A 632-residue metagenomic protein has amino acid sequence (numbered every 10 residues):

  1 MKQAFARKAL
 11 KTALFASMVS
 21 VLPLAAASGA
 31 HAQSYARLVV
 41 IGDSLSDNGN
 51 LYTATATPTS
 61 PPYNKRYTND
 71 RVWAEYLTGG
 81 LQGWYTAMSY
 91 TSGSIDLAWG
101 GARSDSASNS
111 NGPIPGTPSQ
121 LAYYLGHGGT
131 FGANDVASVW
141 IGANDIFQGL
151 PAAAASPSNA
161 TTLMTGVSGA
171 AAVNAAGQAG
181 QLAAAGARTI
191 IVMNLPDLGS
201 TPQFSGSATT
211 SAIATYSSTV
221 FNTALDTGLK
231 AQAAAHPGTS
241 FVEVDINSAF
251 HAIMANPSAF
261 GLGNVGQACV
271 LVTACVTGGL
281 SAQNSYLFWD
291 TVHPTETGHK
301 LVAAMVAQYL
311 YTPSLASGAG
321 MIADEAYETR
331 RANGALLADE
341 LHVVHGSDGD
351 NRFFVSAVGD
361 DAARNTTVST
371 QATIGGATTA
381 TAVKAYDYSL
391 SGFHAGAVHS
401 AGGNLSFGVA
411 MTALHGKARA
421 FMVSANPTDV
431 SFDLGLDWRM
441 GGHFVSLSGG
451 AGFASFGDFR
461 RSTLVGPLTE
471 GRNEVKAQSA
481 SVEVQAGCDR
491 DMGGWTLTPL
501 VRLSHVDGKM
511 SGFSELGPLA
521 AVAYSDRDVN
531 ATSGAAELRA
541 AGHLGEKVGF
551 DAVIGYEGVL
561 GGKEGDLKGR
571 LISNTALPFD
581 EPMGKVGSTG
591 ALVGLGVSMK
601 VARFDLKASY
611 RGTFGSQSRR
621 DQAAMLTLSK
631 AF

Functional and structural regions predicted by a protein language model:
M1-A9: N-terminal secretory signal peptides that target proteins for export/translocation
Q3, A13, G29-D350, A357-S369 (+3 more regions): Conserved active-site regions of diverse hydrolases
V19-G29: C-terminal segment of classical bacterial N-terminal signal peptides
S44, W140-I146, S356-A362, T412-G416 (+3 more regions): Short glycine-rich beta-strand segments
G128, I322-L497, S609-D621: Outer membrane beta-barrel translocator domains of Type V secretion systems
P151-T165, P202-A214, N256-A274, V368-A385 (+4 more regions): Solvent-exposed, glycine/polar-rich loop segments of beta-barrel outer-membrane systems
H345-G349, H399-G403, R439-G442, R490-L497 (+5 more regions): Outer-membrane beta-barrel strand-turn architecture
G375, S431-D433, D437, Y524-F632: Outer membrane beta-barrel transmembrane domains
